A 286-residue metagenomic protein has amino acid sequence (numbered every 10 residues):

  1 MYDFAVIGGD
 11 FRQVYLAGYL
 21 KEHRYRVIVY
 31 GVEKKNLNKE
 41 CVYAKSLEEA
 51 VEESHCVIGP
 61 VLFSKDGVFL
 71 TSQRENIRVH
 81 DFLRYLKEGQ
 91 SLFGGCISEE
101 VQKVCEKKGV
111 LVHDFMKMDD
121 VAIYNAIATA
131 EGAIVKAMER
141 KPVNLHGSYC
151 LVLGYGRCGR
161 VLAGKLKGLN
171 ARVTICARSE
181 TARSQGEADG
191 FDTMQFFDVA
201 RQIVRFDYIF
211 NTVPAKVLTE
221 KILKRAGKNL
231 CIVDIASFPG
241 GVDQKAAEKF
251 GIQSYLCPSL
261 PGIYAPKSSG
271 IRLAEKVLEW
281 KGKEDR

Functional and structural regions predicted by a protein language model:
M1-D3, G89, H146-Y149, N229: Phosphate-coordination loops involved in phosphoryl transfer and adenosine-cofactor binding
F4-V14, L20, H146-L166: Glycine-rich adenosine-cofactor-binding loop
D10, E33, S98, R178-S179 (+1 more regions): Residues in the short beta-alpha loop(s) of Rossmann-like NAD(P)-binding domains
H23-K39, L169-D189: NAD(P)-binding Rossmann-fold cofactor-contacting core
V42-A50, D192-D198: Short acidic-hydrophobic, aromatic-tinged amphipathic segments that line or gate anion-handling sites
I58-H146, C257, K276: Glycine/serine-rich phosphate-binding loop and adjoining beta1-alpha1 elements at the start of nucleotide-handling
L62-F69, R78-K87, D189-P261: Rossmann-like adenosine-cofactor binding region
S91-F115, A236-G282: Rossmann-fold NAD(P)-binding glycine/threonine-rich loop
